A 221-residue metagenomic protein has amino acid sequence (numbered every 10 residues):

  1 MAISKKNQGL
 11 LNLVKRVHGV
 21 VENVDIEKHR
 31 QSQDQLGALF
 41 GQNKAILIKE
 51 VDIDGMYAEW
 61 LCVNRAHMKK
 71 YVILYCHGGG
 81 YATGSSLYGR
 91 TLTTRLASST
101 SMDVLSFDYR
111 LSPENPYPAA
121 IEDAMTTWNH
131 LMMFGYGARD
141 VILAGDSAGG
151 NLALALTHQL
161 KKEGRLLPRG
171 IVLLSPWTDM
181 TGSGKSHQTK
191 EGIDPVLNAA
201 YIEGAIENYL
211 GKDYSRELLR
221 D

Functional and structural regions predicted by a protein language model:
M1-A66, S215: A glycine/proline-hinged amphipathic helix-loop "lid/cap" segment that gates access to hydrophobic ligand pockets
G41, L47-D221: Alpha/beta-hydrolase superfamily serine-hydrolase fold, recognizing
